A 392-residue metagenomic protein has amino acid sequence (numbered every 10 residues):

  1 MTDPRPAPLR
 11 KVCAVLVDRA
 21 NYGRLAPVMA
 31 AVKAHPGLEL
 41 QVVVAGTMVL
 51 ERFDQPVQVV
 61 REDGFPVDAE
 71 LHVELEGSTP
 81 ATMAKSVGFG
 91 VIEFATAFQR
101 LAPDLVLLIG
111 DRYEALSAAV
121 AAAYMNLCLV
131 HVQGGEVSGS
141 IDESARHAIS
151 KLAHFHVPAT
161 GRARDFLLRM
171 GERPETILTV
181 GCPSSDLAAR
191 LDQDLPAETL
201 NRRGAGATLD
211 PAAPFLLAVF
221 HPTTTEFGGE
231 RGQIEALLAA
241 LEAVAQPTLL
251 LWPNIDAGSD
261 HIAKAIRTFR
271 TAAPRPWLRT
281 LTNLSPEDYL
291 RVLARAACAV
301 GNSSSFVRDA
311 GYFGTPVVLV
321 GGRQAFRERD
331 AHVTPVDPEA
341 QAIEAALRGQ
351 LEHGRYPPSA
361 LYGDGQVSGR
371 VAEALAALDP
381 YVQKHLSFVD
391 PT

Functional and structural regions predicted by a protein language model:
K11-D18, Y22-K33, E74-P174: Active-site and donor-binding regions of nucleotide-sugar-utilizing enzymes
L16, V49-R52, A153-G232: A nucleotide-sugar donor-handling region in carbohydrate enzymes
H35-Q41, A245-P247: A generic structural motif
L38-M83, E93: Conserved nucleotide-sugar phosphate-binding/catalytic loop shared by glycosyltransferases and other
V60, E93, P196-R295: Donor-nucleotide binding loops and adjacent catalytic segments primarily of GT-B fold Leloir glycosyltransferases
L108-I109, L116, V132, H156 (+1 more regions): A donor-sugar binding/catalytic signature common to diverse glycosyltransferases and related nucleotide-sugar
G311-P357: Nucleotide-sugar donor-binding patch of glycosyltransferase catalytic domains
L351-T392: C-terminal amphipathic helix plus adjacent low-complexity, charged tail appended to glycosyltransferase catalytic
